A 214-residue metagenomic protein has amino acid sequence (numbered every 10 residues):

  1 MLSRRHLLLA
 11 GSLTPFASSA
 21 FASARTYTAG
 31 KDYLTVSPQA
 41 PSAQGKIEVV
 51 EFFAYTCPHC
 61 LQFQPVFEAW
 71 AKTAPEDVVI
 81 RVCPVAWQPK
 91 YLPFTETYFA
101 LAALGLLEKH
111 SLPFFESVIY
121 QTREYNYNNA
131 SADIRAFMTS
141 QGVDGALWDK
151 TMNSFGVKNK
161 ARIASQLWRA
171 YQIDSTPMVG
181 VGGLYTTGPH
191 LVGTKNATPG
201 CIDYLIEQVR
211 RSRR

Functional and structural regions predicted by a protein language model:
L2-P89, E207, R211-R214: Extracytoplasmic thiol/disulfide redox context detector
E48-E51, Q62, V66-A69, L92-E96 (+7 more regions): Extracytoplasmic/secreted proteins, especially bacterial periplasmic and envelope-associated proteins
Y55, V82-V85, T122, D149-M152 (+1 more regions): Conserved short-loop catalytic and cofactor-binding motifs
Y55-H59, A86-K90, S117-Y120, V157 (+1 more regions): Solvent-exposed loop/turn segments at secondary-structure junctions within structured extracellular/periplasmic domains
T56, A71-A74, L101-G105, F114 (+6 more regions): Sec/Tat-exported extracytoplasmic proteins
P75-L104, E108-T139: Structural microenvironment flanking redox-active thiols in thiol-disulfide oxidoreductases
T139-R214: C-terminal cap of thioredoxin/glutaredoxin-like
